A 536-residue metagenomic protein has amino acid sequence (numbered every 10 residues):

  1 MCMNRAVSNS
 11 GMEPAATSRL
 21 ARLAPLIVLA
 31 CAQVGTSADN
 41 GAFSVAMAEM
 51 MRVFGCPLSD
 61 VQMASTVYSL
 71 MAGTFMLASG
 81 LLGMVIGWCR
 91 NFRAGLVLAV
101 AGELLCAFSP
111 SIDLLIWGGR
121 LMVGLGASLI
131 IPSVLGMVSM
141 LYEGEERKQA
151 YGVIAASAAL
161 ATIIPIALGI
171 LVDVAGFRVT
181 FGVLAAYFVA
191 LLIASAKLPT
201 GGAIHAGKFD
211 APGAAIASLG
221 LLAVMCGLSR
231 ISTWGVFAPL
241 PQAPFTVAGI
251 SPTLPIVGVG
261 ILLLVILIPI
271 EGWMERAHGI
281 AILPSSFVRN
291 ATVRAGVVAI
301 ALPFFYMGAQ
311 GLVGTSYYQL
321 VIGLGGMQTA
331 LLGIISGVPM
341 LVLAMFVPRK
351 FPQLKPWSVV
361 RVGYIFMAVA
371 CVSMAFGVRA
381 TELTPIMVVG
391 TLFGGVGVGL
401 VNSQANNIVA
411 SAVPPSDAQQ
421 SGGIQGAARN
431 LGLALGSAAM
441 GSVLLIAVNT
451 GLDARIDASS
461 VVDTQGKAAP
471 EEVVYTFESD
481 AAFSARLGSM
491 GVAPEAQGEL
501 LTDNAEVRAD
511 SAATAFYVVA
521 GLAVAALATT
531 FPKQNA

Functional and structural regions predicted by a protein language model:
C2-S37, R52: Cytosolic juxtamembrane N-terminal segment immediately preceding the first transmembrane helix of multi-pass
R22-C31, G35-T36, F43-V45, G249-I256 (+4 more regions): 12-transmembrane solute porter fold
A46-F75, D113-G118, M327: Extracellular/periplasmic helix-loop-helix junction of adjacent transmembrane segments in MFS-like secondary
E49, G80-L81, V85, I170 (+1 more regions): Membrane-interface helix termini in secondary transporters
T66-L81, I131-L135, I334-V347: Central cavity-lining transmembrane alpha-helices of secondary-active solute carriers, predominantly the Major
M84-L221, R230: Helix-loop-helix hairpins in multi-pass membrane proteins, especially solute transporters
D173-V298, Y306: Hydrophobic transmembrane-helix bundles of small-molecule transporters
R429-A525, T529: Hydrophobic transmembrane architecture of multi-pass small-molecule transporters
